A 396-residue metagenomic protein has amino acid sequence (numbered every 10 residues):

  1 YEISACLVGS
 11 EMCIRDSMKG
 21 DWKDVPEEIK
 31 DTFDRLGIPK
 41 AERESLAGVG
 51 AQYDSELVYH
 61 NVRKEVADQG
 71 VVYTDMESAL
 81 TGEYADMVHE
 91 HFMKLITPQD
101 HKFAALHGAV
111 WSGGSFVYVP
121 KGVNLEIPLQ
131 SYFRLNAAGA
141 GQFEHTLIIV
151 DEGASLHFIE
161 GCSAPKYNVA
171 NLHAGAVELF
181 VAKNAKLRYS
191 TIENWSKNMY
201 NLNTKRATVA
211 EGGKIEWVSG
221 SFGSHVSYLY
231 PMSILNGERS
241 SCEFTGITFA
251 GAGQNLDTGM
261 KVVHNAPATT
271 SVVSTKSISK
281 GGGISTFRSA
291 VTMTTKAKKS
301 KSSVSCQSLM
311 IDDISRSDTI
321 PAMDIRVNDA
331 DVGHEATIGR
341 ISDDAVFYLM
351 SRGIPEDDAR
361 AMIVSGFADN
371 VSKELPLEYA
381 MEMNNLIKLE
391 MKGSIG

Functional and structural regions predicted by a protein language model:
Y1-I14: Short, small-residue-biased leader/transition segments that mark boundaries at the very start of proteins
E11, W22, P26-E28: Catalytic cofactor-binding cores of redox enzymes
G20-W22, A41-G50, D68, D75 (+1 more regions): Fe-S ferredoxin-like electron-transfer domains and their immediately adjacent linker/connector regions across
E27-H60, E65-V66: Glycine-rich active-site/cofactor-binding loop and its immediate structural neighborhood
Y53, V58-I354, A368, S372-G396: Conserved beta-strand/loop scaffold segments within soluble protein domains that form the structured core and edges
